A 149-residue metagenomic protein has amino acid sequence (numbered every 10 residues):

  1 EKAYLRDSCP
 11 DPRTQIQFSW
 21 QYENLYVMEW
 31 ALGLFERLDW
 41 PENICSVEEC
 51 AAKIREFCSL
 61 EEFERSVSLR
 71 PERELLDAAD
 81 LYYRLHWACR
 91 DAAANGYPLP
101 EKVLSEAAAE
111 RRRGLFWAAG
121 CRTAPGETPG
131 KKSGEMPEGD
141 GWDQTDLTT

Functional and structural regions predicted by a protein language model:
E1-T149: Extended, charge-rich alpha-helical interface modules
